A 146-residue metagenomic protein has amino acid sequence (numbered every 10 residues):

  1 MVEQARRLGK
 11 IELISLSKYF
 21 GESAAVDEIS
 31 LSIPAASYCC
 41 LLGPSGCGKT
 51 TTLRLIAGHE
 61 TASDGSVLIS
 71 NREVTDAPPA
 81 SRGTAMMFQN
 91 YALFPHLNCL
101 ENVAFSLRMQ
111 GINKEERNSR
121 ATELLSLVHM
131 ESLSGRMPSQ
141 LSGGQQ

Functional and structural regions predicted by a protein language model:
V2-Q146: ABC family nucleotide-binding domain
